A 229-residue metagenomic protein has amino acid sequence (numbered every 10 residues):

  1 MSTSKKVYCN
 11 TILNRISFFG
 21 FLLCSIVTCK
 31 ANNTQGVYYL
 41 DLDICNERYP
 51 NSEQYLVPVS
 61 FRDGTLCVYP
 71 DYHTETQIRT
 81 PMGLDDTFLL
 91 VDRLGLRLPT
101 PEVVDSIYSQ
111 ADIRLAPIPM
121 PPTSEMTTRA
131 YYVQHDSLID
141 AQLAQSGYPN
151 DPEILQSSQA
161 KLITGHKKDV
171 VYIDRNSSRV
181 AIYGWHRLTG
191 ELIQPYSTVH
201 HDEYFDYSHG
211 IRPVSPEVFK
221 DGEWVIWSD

Functional and structural regions predicted by a protein language model:
M1-L13: N-terminal secretory signal peptides that target proteins for export/translocation
I12, F21, C29-D85, D112-I113 (+1 more regions): Short, compositionally biased
S17-S25: Bacterial N-terminal signal peptides
I26-V27, E102: Alpha-helix/helix-capping structural signal
L84-I154, P213: Conserved hydrophobic ligand-interaction patch in extracellular adhesion modules
V133-P216, E223-W227: Intrinsically disordered, low-complexity, charge-dense segments enriched in Lys/Arg and Glu/Asp interspersed
